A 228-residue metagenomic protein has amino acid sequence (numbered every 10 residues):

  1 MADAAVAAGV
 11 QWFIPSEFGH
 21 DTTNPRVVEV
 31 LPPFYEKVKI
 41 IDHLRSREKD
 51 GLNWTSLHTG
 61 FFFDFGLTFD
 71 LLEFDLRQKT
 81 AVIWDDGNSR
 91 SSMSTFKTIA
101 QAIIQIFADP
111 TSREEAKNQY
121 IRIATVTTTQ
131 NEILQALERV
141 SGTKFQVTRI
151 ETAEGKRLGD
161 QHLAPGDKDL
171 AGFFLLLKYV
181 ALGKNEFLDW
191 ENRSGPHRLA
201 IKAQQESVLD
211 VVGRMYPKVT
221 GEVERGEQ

Functional and structural regions predicted by a protein language model:
A2-V6: A structural alpha-helix within SAM-dependent methyltransferase catalytic domains
A8, G19-Q146, R157-G166, A171: Oxidoreductase cofactor-interface core, primarily capturing Rossmann-like NAD(P)-dependent enzymes
Q11: Short acidic/polar active-site loop segments enriched in Thr and Asp
I14-S16: Short beta-strand segments at enzyme active-site cores
A116, E154-Q228: A hydrophobic C-terminal alpha-helical subdomain
V147-T148, E224: Surface-exposed patches in mature extracellular/periplasmic domains of secreted proteins
